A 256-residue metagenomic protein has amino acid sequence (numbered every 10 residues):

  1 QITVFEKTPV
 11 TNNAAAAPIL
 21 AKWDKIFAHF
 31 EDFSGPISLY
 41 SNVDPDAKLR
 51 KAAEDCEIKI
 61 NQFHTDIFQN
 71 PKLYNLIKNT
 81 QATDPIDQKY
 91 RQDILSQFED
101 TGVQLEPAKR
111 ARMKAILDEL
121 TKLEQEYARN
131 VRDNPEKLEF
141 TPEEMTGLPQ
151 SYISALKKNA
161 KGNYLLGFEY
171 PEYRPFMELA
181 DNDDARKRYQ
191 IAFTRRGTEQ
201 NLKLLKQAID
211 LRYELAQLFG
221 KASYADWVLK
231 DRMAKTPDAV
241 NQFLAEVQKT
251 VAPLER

Functional and structural regions predicted by a protein language model:
Q1-R256: Zn2+-dependent metallopeptidase catalytic domains
